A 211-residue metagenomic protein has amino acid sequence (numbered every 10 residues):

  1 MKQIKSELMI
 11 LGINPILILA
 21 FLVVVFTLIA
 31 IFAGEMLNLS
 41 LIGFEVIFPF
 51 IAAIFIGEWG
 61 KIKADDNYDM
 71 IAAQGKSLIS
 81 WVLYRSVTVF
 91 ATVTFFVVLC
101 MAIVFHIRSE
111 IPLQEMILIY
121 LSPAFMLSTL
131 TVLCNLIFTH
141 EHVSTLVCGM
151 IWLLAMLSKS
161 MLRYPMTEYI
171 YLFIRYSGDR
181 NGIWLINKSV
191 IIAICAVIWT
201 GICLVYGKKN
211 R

Functional and structural regions predicted by a protein language model:
M1-A20: Aromatic- and glycine-rich beta-strand/loop motifs that create alpha-glucan
V23-I31, T94-A102, G149-S160: Aromatic-anchored segments of alpha-helical transmembrane domains
L28-S40: Short, hydrophobic transmembrane alpha-helix segments
S40-K63: Long, hydrophobic alpha-helical segments
G57-F90: Helix-loop-helix units of permease transmembrane domains in multi-pass membrane transporters, especially ABC
L83-S109: Hydrophobic alpha-helical transmembrane segments that constitute the membrane-spanning cores of multi-pass membrane
E115-E141, I194-T200: Hydrophobic alpha-helical transmembrane segments of polytopic membrane proteins
S144-R211: Terminal transmembrane helical anchor/hairpin motif
